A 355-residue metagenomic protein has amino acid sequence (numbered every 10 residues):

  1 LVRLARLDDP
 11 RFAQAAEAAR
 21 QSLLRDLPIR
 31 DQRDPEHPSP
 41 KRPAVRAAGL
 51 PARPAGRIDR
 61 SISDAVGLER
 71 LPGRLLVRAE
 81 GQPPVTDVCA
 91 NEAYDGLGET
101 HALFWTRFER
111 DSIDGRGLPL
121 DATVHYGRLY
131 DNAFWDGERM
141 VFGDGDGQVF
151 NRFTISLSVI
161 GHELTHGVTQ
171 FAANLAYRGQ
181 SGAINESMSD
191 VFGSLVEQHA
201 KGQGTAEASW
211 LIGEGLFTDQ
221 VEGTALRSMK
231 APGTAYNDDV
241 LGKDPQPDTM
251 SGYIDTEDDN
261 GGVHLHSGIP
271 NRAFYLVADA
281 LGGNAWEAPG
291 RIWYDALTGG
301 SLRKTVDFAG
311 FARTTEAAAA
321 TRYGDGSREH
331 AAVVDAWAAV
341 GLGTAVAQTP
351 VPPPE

Functional and structural regions predicted by a protein language model:
L1-S158, T169-E355: Zymogen propeptides/activation segments of proteases
